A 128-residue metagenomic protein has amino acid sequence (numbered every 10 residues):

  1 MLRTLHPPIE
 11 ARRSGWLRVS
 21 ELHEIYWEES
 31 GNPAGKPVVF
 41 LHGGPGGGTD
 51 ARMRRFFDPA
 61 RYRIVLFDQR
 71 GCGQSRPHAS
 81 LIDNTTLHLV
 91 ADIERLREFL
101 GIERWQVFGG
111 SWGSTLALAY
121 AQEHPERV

Functional and structural regions predicted by a protein language model:
R3-E29: N-terminal cap/lid segment of alpha/beta-hydrolase-fold proteins
V19-P77: Conserved HGGG/HGGXW glycine-rich cap/lid loop of the alpha/beta-hydrolase fold
E28, R95-F99, A119: Residue-level signal for well-ordered alpha-helical scaffold segments within enzymatic catalytic domains
P77-V90: Catalytic nucleophile-loop/oxyanion-hole region of alpha/beta-hydrolase and closely related hydrolase-like folds
L87-W105: Conserved acidic catalytic loop of the alpha/beta-hydrolase fold
E103-V128: Conserved hydrolase catalytic core segment
